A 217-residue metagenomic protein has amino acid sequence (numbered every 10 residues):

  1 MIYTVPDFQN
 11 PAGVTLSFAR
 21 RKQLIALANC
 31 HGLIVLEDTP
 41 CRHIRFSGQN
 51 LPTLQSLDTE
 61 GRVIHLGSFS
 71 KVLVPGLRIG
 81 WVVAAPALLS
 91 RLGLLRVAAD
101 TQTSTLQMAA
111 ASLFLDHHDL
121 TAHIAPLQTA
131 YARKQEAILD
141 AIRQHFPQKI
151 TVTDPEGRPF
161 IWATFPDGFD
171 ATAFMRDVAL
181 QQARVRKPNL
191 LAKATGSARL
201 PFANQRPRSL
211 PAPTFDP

Functional and structural regions predicted by a protein language model:
M1-P217: PLP-dependent class I/II
